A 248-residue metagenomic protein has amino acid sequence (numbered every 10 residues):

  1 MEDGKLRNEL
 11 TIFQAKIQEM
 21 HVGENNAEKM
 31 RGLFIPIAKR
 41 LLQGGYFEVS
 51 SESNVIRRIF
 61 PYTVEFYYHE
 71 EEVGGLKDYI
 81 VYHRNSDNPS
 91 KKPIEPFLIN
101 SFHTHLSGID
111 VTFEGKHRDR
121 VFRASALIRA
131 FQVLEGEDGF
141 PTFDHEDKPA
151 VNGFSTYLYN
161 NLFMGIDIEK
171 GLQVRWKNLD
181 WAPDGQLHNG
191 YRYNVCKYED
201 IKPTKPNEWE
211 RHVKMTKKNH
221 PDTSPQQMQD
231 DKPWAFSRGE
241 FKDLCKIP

Functional and structural regions predicted by a protein language model:
M1-P248: A cross-family signal for N-terminal binding/gating loops and helix N-caps that shape access to the active site
